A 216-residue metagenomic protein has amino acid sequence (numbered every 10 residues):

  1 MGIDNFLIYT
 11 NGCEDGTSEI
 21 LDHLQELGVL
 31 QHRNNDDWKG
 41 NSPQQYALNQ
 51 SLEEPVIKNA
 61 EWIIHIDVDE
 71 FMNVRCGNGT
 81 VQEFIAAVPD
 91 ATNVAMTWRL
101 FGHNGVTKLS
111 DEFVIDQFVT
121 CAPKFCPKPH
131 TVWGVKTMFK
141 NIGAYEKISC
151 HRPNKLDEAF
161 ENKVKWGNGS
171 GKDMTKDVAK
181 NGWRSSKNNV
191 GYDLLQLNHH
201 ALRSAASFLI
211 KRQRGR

Functional and structural regions predicted by a protein language model:
D4, E61, T92: Short acidic/polar active-site loop segments enriched in Thr and Asp
D4-G12, R33-D36: Short beta-strand/loop segment that forms part of the nucleotide-sugar
D15-G16, H103: Generic structural signal for helix capping and beta-alpha/helix-loop junctions
G16-H65, N73-C76: Active-site-proximal specificity loops/subdomain of glycosyltransferases
Y46, V74-R216: Catalytic-site signature of metal-activated, phosphate-bearing donor transferases, centered on the GT-A/GT-A-like
